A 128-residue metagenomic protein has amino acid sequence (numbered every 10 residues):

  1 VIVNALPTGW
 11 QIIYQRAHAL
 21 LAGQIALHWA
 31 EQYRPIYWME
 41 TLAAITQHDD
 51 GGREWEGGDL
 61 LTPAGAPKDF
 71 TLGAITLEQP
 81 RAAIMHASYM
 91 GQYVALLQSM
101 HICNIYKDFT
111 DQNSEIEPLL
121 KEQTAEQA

Functional and structural regions predicted by a protein language model:
V1-A128: Metal-dependent phosphohydrolase cores
